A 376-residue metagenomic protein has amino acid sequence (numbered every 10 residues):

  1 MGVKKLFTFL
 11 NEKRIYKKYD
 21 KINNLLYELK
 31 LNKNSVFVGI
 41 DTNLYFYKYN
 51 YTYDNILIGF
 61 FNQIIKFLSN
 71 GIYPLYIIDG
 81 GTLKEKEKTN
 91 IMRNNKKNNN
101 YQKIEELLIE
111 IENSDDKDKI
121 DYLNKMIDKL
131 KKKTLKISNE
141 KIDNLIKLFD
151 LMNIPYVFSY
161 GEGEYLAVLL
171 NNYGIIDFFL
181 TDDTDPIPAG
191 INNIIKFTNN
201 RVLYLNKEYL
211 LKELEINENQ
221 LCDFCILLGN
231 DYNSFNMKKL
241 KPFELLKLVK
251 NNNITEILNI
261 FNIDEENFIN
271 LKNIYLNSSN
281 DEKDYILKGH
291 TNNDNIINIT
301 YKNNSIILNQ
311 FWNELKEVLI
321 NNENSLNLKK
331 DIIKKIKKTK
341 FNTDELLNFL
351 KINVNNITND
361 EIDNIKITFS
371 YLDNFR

Functional and structural regions predicted by a protein language model:
G2-K5, F9, N32-Y160, L166-L169: Noncatalytic, basic helical substrate-engagement surface that gates or grips nucleic-acid strands
K13-N34, V38, Y73, Y204-R376: Non-catalytic nucleic-acid-binding/docking modules located in mid-to-C-terminal regions of nucleic-acid enzymes
G81-T82, E162-L166, A189, F261-D264 (+1 more regions): Short amphipathic alpha-helical segments embedded in low-complexity Lys/Glu-rich regions
E85, P188-G190, F235: Extracytoplasmic/secreted cell-surface and envelope-processing proteins
E87-N90, N192-N193, N270-Y275: Short aromatic-enriched loop/helix-cap "lid" or pocket-rim segments at secondary-structure transitions that line
L135-D177, L315, L319-S325, K338-I357: Extended amphipathic secondary-structure runs
A167-F197: Acidic, metal-binding active-site segment of PIN/NYN-like and related structure-specific nucleases
I176-T184, R201-Y204, L214, F224: A polyampholytic, Gly/Pro-enriched intrinsically disordered region
